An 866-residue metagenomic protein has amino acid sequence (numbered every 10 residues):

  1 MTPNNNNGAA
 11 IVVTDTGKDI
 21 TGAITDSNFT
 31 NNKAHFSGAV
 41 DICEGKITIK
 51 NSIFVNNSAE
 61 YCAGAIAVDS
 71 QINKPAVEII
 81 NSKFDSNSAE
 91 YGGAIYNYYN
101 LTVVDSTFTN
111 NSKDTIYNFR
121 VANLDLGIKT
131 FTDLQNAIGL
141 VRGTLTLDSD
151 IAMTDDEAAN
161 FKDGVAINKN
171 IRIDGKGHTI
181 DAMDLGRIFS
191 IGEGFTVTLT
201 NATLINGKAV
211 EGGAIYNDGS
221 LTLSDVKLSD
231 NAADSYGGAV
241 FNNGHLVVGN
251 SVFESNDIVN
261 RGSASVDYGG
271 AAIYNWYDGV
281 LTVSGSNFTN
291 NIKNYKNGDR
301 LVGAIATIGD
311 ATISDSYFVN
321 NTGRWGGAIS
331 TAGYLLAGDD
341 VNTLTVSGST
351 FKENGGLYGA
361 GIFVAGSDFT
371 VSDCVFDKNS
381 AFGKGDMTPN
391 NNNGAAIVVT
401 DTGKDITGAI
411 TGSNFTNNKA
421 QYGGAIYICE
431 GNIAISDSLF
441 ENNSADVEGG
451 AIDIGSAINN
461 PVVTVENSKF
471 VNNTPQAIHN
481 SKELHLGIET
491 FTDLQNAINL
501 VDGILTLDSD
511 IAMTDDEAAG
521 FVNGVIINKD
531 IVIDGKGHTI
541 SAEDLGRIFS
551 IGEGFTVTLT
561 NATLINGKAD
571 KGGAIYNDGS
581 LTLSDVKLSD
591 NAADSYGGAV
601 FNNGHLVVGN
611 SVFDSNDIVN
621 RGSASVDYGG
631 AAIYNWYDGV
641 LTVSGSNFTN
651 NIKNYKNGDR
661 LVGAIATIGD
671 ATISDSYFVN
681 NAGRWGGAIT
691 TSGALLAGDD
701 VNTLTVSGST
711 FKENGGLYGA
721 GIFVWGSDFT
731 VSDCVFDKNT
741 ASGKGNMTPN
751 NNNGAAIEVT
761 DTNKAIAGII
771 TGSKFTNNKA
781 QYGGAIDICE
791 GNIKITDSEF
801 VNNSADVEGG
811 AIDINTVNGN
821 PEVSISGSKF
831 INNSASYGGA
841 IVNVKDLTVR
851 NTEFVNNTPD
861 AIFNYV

Functional and structural regions predicted by a protein language model:
M1-N6, N31-A34, N56-S58, C62 (+28 more regions): Surface-exposed loop/turn segments connecting beta-strands in extracellular beta-rich domains
M1-P3, A10-D26, K33, D41-N51 (+30 more regions): Surface-exposed loop/turn motifs in large extracellular/passenger domains
G8-A10, S37-A39, A63-A67, G92-A94 (+27 more regions): Structural detector of coil-to-beta-strand junctions
H35, E90, Y99, D114-Y117 (+22 more regions): Intrinsically disordered, low-complexity repeat/linker tracts enriched for polar/charged residues
C43, R187, R261, R300 (+11 more regions): Arginine-selective low-complexity/disordered segments
G127-T144, L486-L507: N-terminal capping/linker segments that flank leucine-rich repeat
L145-N170, H178-I180, D184, L505-D530 (+1 more regions): N-terminal extracellular ligand-recognition/capping segment immediately after the signal peptide
